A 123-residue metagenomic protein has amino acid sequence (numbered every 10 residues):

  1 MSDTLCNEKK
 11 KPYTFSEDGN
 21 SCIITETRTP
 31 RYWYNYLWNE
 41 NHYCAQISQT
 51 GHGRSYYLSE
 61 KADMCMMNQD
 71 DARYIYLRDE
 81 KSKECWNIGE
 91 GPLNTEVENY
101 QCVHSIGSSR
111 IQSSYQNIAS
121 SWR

Functional and structural regions predicted by a protein language model:
M1-R123: Anionic coordination/interaction segments
